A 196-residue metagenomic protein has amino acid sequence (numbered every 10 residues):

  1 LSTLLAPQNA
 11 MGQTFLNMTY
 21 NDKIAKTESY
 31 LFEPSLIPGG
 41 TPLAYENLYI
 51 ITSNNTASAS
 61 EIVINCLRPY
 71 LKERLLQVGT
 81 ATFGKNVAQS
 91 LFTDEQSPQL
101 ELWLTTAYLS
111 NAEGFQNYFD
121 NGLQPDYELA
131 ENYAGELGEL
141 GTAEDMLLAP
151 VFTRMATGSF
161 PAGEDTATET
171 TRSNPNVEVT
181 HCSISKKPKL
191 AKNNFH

Functional and structural regions predicted by a protein language model:
L1-H196: C-terminal "post-core" interaction segments
